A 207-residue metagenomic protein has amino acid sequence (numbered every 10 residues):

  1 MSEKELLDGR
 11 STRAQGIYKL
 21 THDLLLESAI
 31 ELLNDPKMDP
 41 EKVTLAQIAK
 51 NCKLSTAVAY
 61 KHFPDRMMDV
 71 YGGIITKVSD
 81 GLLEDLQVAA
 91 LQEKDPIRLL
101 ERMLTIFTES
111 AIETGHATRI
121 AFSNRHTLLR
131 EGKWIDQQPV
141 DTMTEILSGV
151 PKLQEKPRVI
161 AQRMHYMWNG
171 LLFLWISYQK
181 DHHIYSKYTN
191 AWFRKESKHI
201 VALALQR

Functional and structural regions predicted by a protein language model:
M1-D39, Q47: Basic, helix-initiating cap at the start of DNA-binding domains
M1-G9, T144-K152, G170-R207: C-terminal peripheral helix-coil segments that are non-catalytic and often amphipathic
L24, P36-D69, G73: Helix-turn-helix
L45, I75-L83: Short, basic, alpha-helical segments at the C-terminal edge of helix-turn-helix-like DNA-binding modules
V70-V78, A121, G132-I135: Alpha-helical DNA-contacting segments of helix-turn-helix folds
L83-Q87, H126-Q154, R158-R163, A191-K198 (+1 more regions): Amphipathic alpha-helical packing segments from all-alpha helical-bundle domains
Q87-E113, M164: Hydrophobic alpha-helical connector segments
S110-R130, F173-Y178: Amphipathic alpha-helical segments used for helix-helix packing
